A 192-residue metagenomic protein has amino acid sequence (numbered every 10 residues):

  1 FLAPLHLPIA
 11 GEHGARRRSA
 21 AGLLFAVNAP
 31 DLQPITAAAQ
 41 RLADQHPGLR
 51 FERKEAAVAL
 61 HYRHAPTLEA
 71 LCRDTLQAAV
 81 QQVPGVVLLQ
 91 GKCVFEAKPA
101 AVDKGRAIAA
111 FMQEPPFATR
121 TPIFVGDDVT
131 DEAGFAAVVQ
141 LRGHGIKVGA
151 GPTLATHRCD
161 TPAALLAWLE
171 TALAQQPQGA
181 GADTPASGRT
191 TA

Functional and structural regions predicted by a protein language model:
F1-K54: Active-site phosphate-binding/coordination module
I9, L60, I108: Terminal peptide-recognition signature
G11, R53, Q90, K147 (+1 more regions): Structural signal for conserved beta-strand scaffold positions within catalytic alpha/beta enzyme cores
I35-A39, L71-Q81: Short amphipathic alpha-helices in soluble, non-transmembrane regions that often serve as interface/regulatory elements
H46-R50, P84-V87, T121, G145-I146: A short linear hydrophobic-aromatic micro-motif
R50-P66, G85-K98: Charged, glycine-interspersed solvent-exposed loop segments at helix/strand-loop junctions that cap or gate access
P66-A70, K104-A107: Short, charged/polar, Gly/Pro-enriched secondary-structure boundary elements
A100, G105-A192: Mg2+-dependent phosphoryl-transfer enzymes with acidic/Ser/Thr/Gly-rich catalytic loops
